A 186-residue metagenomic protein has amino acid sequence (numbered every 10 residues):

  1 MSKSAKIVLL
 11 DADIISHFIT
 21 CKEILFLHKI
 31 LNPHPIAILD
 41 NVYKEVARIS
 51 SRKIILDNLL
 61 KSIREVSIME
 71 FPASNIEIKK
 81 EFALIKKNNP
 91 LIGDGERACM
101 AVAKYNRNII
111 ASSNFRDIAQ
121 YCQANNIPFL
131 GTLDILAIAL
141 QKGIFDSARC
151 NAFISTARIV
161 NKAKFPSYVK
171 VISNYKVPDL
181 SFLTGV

Functional and structural regions predicted by a protein language model:
K3-V102, N106-N108, Y168-V186: Active-site-proximal, substrate-binding regions of enzyme catalytic domains and RNA-binding/basic surfaces
I110-S113: Acidic beta-strand-to-loop metal/phosphate-binding motif
R116-V186: Acidic, PIN/NYN-like endoribonuclease modules and their adjacent C-terminal/linker elements
